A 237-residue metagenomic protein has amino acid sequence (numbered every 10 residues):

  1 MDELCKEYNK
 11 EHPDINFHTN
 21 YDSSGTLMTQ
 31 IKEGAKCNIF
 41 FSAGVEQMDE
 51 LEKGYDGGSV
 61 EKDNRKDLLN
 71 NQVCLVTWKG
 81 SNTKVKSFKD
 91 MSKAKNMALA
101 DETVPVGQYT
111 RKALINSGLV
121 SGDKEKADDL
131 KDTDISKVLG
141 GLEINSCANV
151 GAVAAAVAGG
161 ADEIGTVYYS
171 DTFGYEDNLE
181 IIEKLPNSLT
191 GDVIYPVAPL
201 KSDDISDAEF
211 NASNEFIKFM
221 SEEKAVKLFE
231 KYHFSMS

Functional and structural regions predicted by a protein language model:
M1-H12, N16, G25, V45 (+3 more regions): Exported/periplasmic ABC-transporter solute-binding proteins
T19-T29, K36-E52: Ligand-binding clamshell of periplasmic/extracellular solute-binding protein-like
Q30-I31, A156: CheY-like receiver
I31, R65-L68: Short, glycine-/small- and polar/acidic-enriched structural segments that line small-molecule recognition paths
G34-A35, G160: Active-site charged/polar residues at nucleotide-handling catalytic sites that mediate phosphoryl, nucleotidyl
Y55-K66: Central helical "cap/lid" subdomain
